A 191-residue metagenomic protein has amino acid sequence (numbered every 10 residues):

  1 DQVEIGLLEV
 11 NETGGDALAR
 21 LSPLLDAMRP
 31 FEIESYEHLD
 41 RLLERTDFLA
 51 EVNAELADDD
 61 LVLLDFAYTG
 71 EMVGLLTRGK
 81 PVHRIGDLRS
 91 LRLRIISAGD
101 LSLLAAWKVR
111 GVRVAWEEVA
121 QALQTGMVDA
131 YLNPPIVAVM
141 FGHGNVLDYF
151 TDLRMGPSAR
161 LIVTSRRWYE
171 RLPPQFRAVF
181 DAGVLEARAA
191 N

Functional and structural regions predicted by a protein language model:
D1-H38, A54-N191: N-terminal secretory/targeting leader peptides
R45: Acidic, metal/ion-coordinating pockets
